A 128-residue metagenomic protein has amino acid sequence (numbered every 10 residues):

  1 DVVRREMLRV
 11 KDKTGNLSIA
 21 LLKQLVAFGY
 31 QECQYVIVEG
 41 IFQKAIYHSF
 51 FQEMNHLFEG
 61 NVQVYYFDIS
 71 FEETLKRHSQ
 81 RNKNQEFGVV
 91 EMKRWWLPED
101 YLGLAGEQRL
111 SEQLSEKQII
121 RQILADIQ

Functional and structural regions predicted by a protein language model:
D1-E32: Conserved substrate/cofactor phosphate-moiety recognition/catalytic segment in nucleotide-dependent phosphotransferases
A27-Q31, H56-G60, Y101-L102: Conserved catalytic network of the ASCE P-loop NTPase/AAA+ motor domain
E32-V38, Q63: Loop/turn-to-beta-strand initiation segments
V36-G40, R109-L110: Short catalytic-loop micro-motif centered on adjacent basic/acidic residues
G40-F42, I69: Short strand-turn motif at the edge of the Rossmann-like AdoMet-binding core
I46-V62: Short, electropositive alpha-helical surface patch
F58-R77: Conserved phosphate-donor/acceptor-positioning beta-strand/loop module used by diverse small-molecule
Q80-L124: Small-molecule kinase domains that catalyze NTP-dependent phosphoryl transfer to phosphate-bearing small molecules
